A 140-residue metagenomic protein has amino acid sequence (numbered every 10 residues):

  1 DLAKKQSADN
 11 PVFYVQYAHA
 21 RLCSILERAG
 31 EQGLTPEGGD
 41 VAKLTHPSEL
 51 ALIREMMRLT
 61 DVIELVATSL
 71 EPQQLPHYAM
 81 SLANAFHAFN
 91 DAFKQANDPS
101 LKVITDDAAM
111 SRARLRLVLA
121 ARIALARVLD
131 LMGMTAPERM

Functional and structural regions predicted by a protein language model:
D1-M140: Non-catalytic interaction-recognition regions
